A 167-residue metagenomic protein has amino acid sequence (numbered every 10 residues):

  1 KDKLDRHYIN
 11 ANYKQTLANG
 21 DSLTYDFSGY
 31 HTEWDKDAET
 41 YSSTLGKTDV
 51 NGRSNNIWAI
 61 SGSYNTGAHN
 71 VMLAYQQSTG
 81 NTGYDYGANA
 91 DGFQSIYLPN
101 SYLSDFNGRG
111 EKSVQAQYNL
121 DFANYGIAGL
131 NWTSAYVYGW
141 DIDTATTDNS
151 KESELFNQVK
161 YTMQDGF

Functional and structural regions predicted by a protein language model:
K3-H7, S54-W58, G110-V114, N149-L155: Residues that define the transmembrane beta-barrel architecture of outer-membrane proteins
L4-H7, K14-P99, L103-S104: Outer-membrane beta-barrel translocator/channel fold
H7, H69, K112, Y118 (+2 more regions): Polar/charged side chains located within well-ordered beta-strands of beta-rich proteins
N10-K14, A59-S63, D105, Q117-D121 (+2 more regions): Outer-membrane beta-barrel architecture
Y13-Y25, A123-L130, Q164-F167: Short loop/turn motifs that connect adjacent beta-strands in outer-membrane beta-barrel proteins
N70-M72, Y102-E111, A116, N124: Amphipathic alpha-helical blocks and their helix-capping loop/short-beta junctions
M72-L73, T82-Y84, Y118, Y125-N131 (+1 more regions): Extended hydrophobic-aromatic, low-complexity segments
G126-F167: A C-terminal functional module that forms or caps the active site or interfaces directly with catalytic machinery
